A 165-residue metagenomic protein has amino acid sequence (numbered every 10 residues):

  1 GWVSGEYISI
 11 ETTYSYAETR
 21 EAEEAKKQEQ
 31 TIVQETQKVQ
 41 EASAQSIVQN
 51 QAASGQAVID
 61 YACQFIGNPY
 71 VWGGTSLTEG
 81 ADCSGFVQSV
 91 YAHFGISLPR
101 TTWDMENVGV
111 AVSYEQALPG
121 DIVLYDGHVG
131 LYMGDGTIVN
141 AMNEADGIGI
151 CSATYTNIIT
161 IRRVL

Functional and structural regions predicted by a protein language model:
G1-N50: Boundary regions of SH3-family modules and the immediately adjacent low-complexity/disordered segments in eukaryotic
S9, V71, V139: Nucleotide phosphate-binding site architecture
A44-Q51, Y70-L77, G147-I148: Second-shell loop/turn segments in exported
S46-F65: Intrinsic low-complexity, intrinsically disordered segments
F65-P119: Catalytic cysteine-centered active-site loop
I96-T154: ...with weaker cross-activation on analogous glycine-rich loops/strands in unrelated enzymes
R100, T154-L165: Short, low-complexity, Pro/Ser/Thr/Gly-rich segments in the mature regions of secreted, periplasmic
